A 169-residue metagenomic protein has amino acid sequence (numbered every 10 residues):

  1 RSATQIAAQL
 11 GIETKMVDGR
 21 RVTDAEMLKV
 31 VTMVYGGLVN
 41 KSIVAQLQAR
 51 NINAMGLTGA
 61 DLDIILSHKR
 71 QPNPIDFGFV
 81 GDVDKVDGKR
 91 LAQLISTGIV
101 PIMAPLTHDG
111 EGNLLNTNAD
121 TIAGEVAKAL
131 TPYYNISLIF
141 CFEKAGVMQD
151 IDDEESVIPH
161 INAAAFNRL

Functional and structural regions predicted by a protein language model:
R1-L169: Nucleotide/pyrophosphate-binding catalytic subdomain
